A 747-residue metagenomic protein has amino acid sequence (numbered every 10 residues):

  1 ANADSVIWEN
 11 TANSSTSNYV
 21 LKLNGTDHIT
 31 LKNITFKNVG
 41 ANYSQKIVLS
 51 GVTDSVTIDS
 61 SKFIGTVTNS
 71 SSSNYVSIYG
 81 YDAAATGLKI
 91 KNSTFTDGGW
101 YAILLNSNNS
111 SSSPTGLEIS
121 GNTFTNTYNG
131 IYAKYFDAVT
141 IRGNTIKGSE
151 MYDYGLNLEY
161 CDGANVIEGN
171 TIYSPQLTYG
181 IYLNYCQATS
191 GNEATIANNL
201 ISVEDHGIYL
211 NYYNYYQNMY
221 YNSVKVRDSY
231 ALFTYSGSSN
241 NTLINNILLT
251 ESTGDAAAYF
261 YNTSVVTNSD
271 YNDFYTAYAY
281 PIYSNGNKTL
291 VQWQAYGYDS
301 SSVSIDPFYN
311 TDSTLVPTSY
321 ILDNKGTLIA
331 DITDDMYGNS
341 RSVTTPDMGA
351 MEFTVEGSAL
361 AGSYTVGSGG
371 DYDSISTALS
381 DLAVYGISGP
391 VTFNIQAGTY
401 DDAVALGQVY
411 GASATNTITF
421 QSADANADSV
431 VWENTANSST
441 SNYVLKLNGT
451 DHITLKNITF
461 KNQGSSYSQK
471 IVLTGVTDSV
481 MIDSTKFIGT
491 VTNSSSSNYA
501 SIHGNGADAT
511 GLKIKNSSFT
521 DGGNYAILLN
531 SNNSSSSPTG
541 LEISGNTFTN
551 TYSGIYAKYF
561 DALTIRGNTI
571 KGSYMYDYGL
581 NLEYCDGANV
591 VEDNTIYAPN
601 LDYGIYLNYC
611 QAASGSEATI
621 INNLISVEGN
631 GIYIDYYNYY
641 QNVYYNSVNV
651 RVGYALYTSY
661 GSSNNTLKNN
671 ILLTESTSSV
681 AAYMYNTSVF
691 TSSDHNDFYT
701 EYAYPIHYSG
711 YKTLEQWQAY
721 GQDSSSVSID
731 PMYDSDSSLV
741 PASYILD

Functional and structural regions predicted by a protein language model:
A1-N42, G65-S70, Y75, V303-P307 (+3 more regions): Right-handed parallel beta-helix/beta-spiral solenoid domain characteristic of secreted/periplasmic
N2-A3, E251-T253, F274-Y280, G326-I329 (+7 more regions): Acidic glycine-/aspartate-rich tracts in secreted/extracellular proteins
A3, T16, L23-T26, L31 (+52 more regions): Parallel beta-helix/beta-solenoid
N10-K22, G40-S50, N69-D82, D97-P114 (+17 more regions): Extracellular beta-strand/beta-solenoid scaffold signature
N287-D306, V316-S358, Y711-M732, D736-D747: Surface beta-loop-beta hairpin patches that serve as ligand-binding interfaces in beta-rich domains
W293, Y337, S358-I395, T399-A405 (+1 more regions): Acidic Gly/Asp/Thr-rich repetitive segments characteristic of extracellular carbohydrate-active and adhesion proteins
